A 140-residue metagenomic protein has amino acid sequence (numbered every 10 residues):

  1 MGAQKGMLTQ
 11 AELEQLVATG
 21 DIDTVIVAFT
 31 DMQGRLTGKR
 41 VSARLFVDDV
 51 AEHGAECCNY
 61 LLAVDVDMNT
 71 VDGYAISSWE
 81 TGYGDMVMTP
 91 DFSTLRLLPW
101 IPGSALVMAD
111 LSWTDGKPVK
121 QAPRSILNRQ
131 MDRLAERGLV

Functional and structural regions predicted by a protein language model:
M1-V140: ATP/Mg2+-dependent ligation/transfer catalytic cores
